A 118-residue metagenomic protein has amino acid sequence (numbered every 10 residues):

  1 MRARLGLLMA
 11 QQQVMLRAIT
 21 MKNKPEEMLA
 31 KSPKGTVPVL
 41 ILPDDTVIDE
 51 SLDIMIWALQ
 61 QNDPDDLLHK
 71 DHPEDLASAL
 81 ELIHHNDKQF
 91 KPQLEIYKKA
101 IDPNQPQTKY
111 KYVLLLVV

Functional and structural regions predicted by a protein language model:
M1-L114: GST-like domain detector, emphasizing the conserved glutathione-binding G-site in the N-terminal thioredoxin-like
V117-V118: Acidic, glycine-rich loop-and-strand cores that form catalytic or ligand-binding grooves in diverse globular domains
